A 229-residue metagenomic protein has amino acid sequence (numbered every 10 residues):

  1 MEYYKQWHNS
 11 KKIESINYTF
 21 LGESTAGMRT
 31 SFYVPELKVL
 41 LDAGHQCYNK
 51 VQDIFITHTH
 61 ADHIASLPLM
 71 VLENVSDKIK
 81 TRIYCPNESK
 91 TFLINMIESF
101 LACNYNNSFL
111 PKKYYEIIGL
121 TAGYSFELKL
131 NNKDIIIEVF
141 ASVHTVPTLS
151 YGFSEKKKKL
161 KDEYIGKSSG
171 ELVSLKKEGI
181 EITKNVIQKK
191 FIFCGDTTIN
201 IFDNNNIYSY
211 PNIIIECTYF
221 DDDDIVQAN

Functional and structural regions predicted by a protein language model:
M1-Q52, L149-F153, K159-L160, T183-F193 (+1 more regions): Conserved beta-strand hairpin/beta-sheet module of binuclear metal-dependent hydrolase folds, prominently
L40-T91: Active-site metal-binding motif and surrounding structural segment of the metallo-beta-lactamase
H63, D221-D222: Short glycine-rich, flexible loops that bind phosphorylated cofactors or substrates
Y84, Y115-G123, E138-F140: General small-molecule cofactor/ligand-binding pocket signal
S89-I94, D222-D223: Short, charged/polar "capping" segments at the starts of alpha-helices and the immediately preceding loops
A102-T121: A glycine-rich helix N-cap at a beta->alpha junction
L130-D221: Active-site-proximal loop/helix segment associated with metal-binding centers of metalloenzymes
Q227-N229: Charged helix-capping and loop-helix junction motifs
